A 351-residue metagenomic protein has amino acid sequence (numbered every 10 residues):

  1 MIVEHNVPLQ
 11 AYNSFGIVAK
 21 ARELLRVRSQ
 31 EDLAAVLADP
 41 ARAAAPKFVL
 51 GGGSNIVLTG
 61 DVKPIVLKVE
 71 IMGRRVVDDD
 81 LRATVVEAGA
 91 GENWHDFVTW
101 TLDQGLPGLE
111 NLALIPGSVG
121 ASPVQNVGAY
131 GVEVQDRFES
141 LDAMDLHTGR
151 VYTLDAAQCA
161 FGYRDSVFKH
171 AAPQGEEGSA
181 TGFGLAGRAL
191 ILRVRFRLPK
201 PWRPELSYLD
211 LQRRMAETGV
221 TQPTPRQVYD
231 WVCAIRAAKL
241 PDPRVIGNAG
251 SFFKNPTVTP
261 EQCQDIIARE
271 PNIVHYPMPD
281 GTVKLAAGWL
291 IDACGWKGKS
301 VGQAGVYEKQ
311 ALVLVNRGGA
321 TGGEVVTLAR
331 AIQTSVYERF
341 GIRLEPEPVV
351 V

Functional and structural regions predicted by a protein language model:
M1-T148, Q158: Anion-binding (especially nucleotide phosphate/pyrophosphate-binding) glycine-rich loop and adjoining beta-alpha core
E4-H5, Q10-I17, I56, V151-G323 (+1 more regions): Phosphate/pyrophosphate- and phosphate-bearing ligand-binding catalytic cores of soluble enzymes
L106, G322-V325: Beta-rich strand-turn-strand
V336: Conserved ATP-binding N-box helix of the HATPase_c
